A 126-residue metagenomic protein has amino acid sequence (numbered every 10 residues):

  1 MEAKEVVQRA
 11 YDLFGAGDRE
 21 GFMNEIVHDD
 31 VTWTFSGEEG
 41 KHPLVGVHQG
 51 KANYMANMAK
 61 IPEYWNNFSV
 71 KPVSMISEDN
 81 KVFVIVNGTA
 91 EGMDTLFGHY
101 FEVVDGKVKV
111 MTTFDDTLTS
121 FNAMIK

Functional and structural regions predicted by a protein language model:
M1-K126: C-terminal and inter-domain tail/linker signature
